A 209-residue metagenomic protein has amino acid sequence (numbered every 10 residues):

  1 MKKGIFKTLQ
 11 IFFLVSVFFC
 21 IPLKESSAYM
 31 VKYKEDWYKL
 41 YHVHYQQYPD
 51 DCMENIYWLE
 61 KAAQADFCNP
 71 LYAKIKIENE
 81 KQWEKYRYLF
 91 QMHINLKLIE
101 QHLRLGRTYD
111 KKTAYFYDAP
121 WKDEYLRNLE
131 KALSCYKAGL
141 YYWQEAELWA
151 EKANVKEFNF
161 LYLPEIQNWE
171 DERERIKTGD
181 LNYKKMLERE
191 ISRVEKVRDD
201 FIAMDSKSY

Functional and structural regions predicted by a protein language model:
K2-F12: Bacterial N-terminal signal peptides that target proteins for export
Q10-C20: Bacterial N-terminal signal peptides
K24-F90, E195, D199-Y209: Immediate post-signal-peptide N-terminus of mature secreted/exported proteins
V31-E54, K85-F116, E157-R189: Amphipathic alpha-helical repeat scaffolds of TPR domains
Y45-A62, K111-C135: Short coil/turn connectors between adjacent alpha-helices in alpha-solenoid helical repeat scaffolds
A63-K81, F116, Y136, W143 (+2 more regions): Alpha-helical junction/boundary sensor with strong preference for TPR arrays
F67-I75, E100-A114, E147, R198: Extended amphipathic alpha-helical scaffold segments
W121-S208: A charged, solvent-exposed segment within the mature domains of Sec-exported extracytoplasmic proteins
